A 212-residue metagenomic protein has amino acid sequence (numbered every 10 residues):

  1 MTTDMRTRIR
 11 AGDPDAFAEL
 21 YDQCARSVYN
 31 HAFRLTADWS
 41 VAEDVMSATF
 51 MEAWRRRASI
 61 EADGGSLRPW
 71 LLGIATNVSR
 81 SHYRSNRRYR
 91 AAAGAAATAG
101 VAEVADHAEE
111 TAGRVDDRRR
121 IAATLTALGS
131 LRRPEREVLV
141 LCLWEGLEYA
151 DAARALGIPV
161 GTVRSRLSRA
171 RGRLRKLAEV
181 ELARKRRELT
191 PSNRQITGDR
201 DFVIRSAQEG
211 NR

Functional and structural regions predicted by a protein language model:
M1-S27, I204-R212: N-terminal module of bacterial RNA polymerase sigma factors
T2, S81, Y89-R120, S192-I204: Internal acidic/polar
R8, A95, R154-A155, G172-R212: C-terminal edge and immediately downstream basic/flexible tail or linker adjoining helix-turn-helix-like DNA-binding
R8-E19, Y29-A48, S59-D63: Short, charged helix-capping/linker segments at alpha-helix termini
D38, E148, G157-T162: Helix-turn-helix DNA-binding motif, specifically the short coil turn and the N-cap/start of the second
D44-M51, R55, G65-N77: Structural recognition of an alpha-helix C-terminal capping motif at a helix-to-coil junction
R55-A62, G73-G94, E109, D117 (+3 more regions): Arg/Lys-rich amphipathic alpha helix in sigma70-family domain 2
V138-C142: A short pre-motif secondary-structure segment
